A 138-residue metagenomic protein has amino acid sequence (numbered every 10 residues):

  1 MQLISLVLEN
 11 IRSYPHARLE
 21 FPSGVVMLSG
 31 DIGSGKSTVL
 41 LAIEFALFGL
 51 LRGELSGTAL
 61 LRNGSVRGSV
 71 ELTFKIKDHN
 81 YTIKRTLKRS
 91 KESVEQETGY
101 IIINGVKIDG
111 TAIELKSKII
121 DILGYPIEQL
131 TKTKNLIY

Functional and structural regions predicted by a protein language model:
M1-D109, I113, I119-I127: Extreme N-terminal "head/tail" segments of very large remodeling/mechanoenzyme assemblies
I122-Y138: Solvent-exposed "coupling" segments
